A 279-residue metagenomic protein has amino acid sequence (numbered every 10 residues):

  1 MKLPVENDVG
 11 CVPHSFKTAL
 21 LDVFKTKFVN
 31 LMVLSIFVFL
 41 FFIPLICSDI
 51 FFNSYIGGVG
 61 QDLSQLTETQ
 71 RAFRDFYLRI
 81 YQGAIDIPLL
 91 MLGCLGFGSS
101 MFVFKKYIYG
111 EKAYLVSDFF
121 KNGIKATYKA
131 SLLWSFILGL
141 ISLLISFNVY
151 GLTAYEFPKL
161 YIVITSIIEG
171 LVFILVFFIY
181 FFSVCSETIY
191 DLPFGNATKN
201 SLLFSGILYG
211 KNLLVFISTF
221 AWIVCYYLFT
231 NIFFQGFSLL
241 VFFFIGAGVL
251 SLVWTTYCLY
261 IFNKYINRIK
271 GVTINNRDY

Functional and structural regions predicted by a protein language model:
M1-V149, I179-F181, S186-Y227, F233-Y279: Helix-coil boundary and N-terminal low-complexity module in membrane systems
V149-I168, F234-S238: Membrane-interfacial helix-loop-helix connectors in multipass membrane proteins
V163-C185: Histidine/lysine/aspartate-rich catalytic loop segments that bind and position anionic ligands
